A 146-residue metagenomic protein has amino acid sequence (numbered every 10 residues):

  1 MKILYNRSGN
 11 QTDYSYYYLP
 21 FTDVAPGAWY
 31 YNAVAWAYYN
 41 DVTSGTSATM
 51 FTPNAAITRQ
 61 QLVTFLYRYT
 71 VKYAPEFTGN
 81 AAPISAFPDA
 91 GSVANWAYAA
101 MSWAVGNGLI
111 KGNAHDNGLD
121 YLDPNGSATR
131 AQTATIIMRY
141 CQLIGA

Functional and structural regions predicted by a protein language model:
K2-Y30, S44-Q60, Y69-A97, K111-S127 (+1 more regions): Feature responds to low-complexity, polar/acidic, surface-exposed segments characteristic of secreted/exported proteins
W36-Y38, Y73-A74: A structural motif
D41, G108: Phosphate/pyrophosphate-binding loop motifs in nucleotide- or prenyl diphosphate-using proteins
